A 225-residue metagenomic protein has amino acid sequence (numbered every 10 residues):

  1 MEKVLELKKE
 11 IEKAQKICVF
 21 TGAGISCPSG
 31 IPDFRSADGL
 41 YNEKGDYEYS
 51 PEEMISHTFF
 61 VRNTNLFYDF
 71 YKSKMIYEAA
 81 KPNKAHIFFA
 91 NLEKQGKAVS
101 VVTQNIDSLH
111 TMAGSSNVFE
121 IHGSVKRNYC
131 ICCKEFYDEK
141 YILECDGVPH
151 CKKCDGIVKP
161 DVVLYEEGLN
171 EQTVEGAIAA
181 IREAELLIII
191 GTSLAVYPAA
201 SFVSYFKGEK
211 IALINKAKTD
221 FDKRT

Functional and structural regions predicted by a protein language model:
M1-T225: Conserved catalytic core of sirtuin-type NAD+-dependent deacylases
